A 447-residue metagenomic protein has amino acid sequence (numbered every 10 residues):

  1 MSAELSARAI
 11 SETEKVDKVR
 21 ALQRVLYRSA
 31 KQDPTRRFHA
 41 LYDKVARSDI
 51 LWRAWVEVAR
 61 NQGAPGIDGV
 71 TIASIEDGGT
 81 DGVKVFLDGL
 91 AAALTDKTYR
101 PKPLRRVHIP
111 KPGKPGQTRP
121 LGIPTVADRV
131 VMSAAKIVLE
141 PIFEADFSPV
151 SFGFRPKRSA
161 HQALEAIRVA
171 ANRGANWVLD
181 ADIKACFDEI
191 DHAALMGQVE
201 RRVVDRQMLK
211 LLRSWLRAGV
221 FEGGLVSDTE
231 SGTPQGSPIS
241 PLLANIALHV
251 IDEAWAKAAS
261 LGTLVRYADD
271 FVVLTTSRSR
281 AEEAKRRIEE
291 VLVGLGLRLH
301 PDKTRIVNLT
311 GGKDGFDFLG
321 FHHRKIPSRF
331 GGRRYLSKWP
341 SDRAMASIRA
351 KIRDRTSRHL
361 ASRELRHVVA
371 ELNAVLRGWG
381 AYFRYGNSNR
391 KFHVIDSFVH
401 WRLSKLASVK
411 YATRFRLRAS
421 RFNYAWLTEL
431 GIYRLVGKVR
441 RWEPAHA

Functional and structural regions predicted by a protein language model:
M1-A447: Non-catalytic terminal/accessory segments
